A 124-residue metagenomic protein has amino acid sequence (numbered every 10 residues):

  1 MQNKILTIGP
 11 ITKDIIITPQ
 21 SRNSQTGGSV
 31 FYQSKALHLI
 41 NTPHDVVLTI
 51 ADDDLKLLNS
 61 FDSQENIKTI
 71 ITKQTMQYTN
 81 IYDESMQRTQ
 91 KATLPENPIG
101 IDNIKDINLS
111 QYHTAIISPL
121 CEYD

Functional and structural regions predicted by a protein language model:
M1-T18: Positively charged, low-complexity intrinsically disordered leader regions
Q2, L6, K35, I71-K73: Residue-level signal for the start and early helices of compact helical domains
T7, Q25-T26: Short glycine/serine/threonine-biased micro-segments
K13-S24, L39-S118: Conserved N-terminal subdomain of the carbohydrate kinase-like
G28-L39: Histidine-anchored nucleotide/phosphate-binding helix
L120-D124: An aromatic- and histidine-rich active-site surface loop
